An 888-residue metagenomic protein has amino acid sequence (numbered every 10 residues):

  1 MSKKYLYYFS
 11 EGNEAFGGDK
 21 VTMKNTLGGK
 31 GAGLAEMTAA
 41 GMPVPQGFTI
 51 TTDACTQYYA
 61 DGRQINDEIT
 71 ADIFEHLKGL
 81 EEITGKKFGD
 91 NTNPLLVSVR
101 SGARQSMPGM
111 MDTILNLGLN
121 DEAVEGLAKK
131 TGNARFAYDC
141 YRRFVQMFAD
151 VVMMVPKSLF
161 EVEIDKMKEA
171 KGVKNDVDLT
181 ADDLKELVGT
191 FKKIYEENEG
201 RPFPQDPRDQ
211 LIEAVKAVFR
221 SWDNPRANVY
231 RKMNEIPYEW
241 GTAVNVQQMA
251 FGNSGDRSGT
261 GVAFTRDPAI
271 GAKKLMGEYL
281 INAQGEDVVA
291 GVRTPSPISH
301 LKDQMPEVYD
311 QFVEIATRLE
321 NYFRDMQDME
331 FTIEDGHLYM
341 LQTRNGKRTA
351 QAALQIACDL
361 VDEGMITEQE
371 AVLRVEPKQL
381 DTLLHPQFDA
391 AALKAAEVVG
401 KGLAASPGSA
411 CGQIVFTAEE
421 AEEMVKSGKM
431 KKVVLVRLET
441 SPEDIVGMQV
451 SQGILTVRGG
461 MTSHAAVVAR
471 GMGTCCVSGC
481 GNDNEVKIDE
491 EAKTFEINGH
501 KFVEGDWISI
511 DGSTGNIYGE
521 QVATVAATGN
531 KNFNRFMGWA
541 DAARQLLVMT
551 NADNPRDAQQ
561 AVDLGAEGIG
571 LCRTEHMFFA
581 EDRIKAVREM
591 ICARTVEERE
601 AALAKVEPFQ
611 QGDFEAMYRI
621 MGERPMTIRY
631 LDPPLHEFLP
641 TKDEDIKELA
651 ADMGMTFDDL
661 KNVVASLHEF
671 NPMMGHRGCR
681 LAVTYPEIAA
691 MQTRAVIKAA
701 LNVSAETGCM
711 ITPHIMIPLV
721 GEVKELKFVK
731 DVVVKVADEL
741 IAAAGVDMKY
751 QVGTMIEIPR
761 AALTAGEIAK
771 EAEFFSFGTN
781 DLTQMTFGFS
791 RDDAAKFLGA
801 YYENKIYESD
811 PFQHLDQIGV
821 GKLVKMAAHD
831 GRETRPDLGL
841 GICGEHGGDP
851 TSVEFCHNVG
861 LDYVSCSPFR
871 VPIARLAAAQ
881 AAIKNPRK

Functional and structural regions predicted by a protein language model:
M1-A396, M430-V434, S441-E443, Q452 (+9 more regions): Nucleotide/phosphate-binding sheet-loop regions of phosphoryl- and nucleotidyl-transfer enzymes
F48, V457-G459, S478-N482, C572 (+2 more regions): Short beta->alpha connector loops at strand-helix junctions that form conserved, small/polar/Pro-enriched
Y59, I488-K493, A878-A882, P886: Active-site-proximal loop->helix
R100, G529-N532, W539-K888: Conserved alpha/beta-domain cores
L338, F495, G515-I517: Hydrophobic residues embedded in beta-strands of well-ordered beta-sheets
M365-V450, N516-V522, F533, M537-D541 (+1 more regions): Protease-associated
F416-H500: Conformationally flexible catalytic loops at phosphate/diphosphate-handling active centers
